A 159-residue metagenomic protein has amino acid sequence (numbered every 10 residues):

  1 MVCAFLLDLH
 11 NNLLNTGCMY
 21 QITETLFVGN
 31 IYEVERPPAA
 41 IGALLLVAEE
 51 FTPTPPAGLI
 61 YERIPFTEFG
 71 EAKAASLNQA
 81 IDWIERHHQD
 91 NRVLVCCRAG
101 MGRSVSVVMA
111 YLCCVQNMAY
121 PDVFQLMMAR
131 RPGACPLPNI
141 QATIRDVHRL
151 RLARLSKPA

Functional and structural regions predicted by a protein language model:
M1-C18: N-terminal amphipathic/basic-hydrophobic helices that include classical n-h-c signal peptides and signal-anchor
V2, G102, A129-R130, L150: Short, intrinsically disordered low-complexity segments
V2-L6, E49, R149: Residue-level marker of positions within ordered structural domains that often coincide with functionally constrained
L13-R92, C113-T143, L152: Cysteine-based protein phosphatase catalytic domain of the PTP/DSP
S76, S104-S106, S156: Generic serine detector
R92-M109: A phosphate-binding catalytic loop at a beta-strand-loop-alpha-helix junction that coordinates phosphoryl groups
L150-A159: C-terminal domain-closing interface element
